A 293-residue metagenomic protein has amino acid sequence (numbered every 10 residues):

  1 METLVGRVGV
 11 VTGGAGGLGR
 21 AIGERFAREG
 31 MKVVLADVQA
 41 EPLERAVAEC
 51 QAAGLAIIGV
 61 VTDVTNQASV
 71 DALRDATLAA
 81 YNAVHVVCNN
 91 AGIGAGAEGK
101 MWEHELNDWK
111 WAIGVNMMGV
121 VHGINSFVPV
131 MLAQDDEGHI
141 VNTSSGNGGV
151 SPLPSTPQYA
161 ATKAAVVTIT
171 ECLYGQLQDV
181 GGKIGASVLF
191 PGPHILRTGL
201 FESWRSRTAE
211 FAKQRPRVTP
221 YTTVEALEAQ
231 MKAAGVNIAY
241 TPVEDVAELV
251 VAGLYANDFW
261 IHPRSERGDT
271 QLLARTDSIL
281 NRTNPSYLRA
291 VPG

Functional and structural regions predicted by a protein language model:
E2-V34: Canonical Rossmann dinucleotide-binding motif of NAD(H)/NADP(H)-dependent dehydrogenases/reductases, specifically
R7, A56, A83-V84, M131-S145 (+1 more regions): Active-site loop of short-chain dehydrogenase/reductase
A40-E41, V61-L73, L106, T143: The beta1-alpha1 cofactor-binding region of Rossmann-like NAD(H)/NADP(H)-dependent oxidoreductases
E98-M101, E105-K110: Substrate-binding pocket helix/loop in short-chain dehydrogenase/reductase
I124-N125, E171: A short, exposed helix-loop element centered on a Lys and neighboring polar residues
V141-A165, E171, G175-D179, P191-I195 (+1 more regions): Catalytic loop of short-chain dehydrogenase/reductase
Q176-I261: SDR active-site lid
